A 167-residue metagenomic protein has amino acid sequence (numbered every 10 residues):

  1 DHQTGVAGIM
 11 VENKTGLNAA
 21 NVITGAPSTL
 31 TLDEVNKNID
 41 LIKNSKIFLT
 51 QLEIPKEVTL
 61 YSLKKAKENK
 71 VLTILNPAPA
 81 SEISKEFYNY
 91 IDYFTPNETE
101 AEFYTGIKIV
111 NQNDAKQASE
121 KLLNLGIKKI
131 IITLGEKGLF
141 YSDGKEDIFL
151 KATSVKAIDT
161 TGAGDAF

Functional and structural regions predicted by a protein language model:
D1, G25-P27, P77-A80, T99-A101 (+1 more regions): Short, acidic/turn-prone active-site loops that include or flank metal/cofactor- and phosphate-binding residues
D1-G5, N76-A78, I131-L134: Beta-strand->loop->alpha-helix junctions that form or flank phosphate-binding loops in nucleotide-handling enzymes
D1-K46, K64: Conserved N-terminal subdomain of the carbohydrate kinase-like
V6-I9, L17-A20, K46-I47, L72-T73 (+3 more regions): Structural motif
V22, E34, T105-K108, D143 (+1 more regions): Short, flexible helix/strand-to-coil boundary loops that buttress conserved ligand/catalytic motifs in alpha/beta
D40-K43, N89, L125: Structured loop/turn residues at beta-strand edges in well-structured enzyme cores
I47-Q117, K137-L139: Conserved beta-alpha-beta core of the PfkB/ribokinase-like small-molecule kinase fold
E68, E82-E86, Q112-F167: Conserved phosphate-binding/catalytic region of the ribokinase-like
